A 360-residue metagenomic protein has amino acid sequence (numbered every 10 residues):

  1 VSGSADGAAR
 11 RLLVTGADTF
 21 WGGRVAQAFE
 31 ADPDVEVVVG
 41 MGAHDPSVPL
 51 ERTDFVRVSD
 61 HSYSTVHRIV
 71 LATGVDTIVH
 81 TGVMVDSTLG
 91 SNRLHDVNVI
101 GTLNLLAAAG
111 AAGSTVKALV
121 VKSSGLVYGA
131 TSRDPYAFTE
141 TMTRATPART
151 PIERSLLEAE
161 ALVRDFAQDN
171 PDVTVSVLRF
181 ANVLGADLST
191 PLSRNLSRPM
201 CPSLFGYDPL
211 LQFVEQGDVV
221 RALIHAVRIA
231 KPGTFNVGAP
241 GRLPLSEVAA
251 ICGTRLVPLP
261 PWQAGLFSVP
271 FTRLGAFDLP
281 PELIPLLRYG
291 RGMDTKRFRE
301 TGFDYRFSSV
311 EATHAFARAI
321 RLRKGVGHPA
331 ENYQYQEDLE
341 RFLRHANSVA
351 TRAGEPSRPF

Functional and structural regions predicted by a protein language model:
G7-D32: N-terminal Rossmann NAD(P)H-binding glycine-rich loop of SDR-like oxidoreductase domains
V58-I100, A130: NAD(P)H-binding glycine-rich loop region in Rossmannoid oxidoreductase-like domains and their noncatalytic homologs
H95-T102, L106, V120-S123, S155-L156 (+1 more regions): Short alpha-helix in the Rossmann-fold core of NAD(P)-dependent oxidoreductases
N104-P151: Conserved Rossmann-fold NAD(P)-dependent oxidoreductase catalytic core, especially the SDR/UDP-sugar
A148-S176: Active-site Tyr-X1-5-Lys
F166-Q216: NAD(P)-dependent short-chain dehydrogenase/reductase
V220-P281, T295, S308, A315-A317 (+1 more regions): Mid/C-terminal beta-alpha module of Rossmann-like enzyme folds, strongest in SDR-family dehydrogenases/epimerases
